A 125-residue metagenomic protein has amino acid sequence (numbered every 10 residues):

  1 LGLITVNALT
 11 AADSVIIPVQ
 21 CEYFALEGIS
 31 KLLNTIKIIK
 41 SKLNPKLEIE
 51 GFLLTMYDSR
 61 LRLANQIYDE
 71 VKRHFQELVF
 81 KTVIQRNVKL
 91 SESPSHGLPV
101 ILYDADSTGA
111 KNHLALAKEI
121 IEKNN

Functional and structural regions predicted by a protein language model:
L1-V88: Conserved catalytic-core segment of NTP-binding enzymes
L90-E92: Catalytic histidine-centered segment of alpha/beta-hydrolase-like enzymes
P94-N112: C-terminal boundary of histidine-terminating zinc-finger modules
A115-N124: C-terminal alpha-helix
